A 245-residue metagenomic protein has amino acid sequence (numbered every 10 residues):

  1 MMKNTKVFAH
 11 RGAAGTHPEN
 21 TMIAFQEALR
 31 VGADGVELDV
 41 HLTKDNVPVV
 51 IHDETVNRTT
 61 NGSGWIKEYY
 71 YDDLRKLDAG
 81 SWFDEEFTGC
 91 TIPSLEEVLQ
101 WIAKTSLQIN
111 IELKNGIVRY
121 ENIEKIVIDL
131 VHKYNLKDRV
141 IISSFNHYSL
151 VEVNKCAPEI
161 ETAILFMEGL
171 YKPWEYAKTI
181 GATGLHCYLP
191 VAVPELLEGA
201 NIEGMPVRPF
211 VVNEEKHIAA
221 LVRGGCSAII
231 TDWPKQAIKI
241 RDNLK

Functional and structural regions predicted by a protein language model:
M1-K245: Phosphate-group recognition and catalysis centered on beta-loop-alpha active-site segments
